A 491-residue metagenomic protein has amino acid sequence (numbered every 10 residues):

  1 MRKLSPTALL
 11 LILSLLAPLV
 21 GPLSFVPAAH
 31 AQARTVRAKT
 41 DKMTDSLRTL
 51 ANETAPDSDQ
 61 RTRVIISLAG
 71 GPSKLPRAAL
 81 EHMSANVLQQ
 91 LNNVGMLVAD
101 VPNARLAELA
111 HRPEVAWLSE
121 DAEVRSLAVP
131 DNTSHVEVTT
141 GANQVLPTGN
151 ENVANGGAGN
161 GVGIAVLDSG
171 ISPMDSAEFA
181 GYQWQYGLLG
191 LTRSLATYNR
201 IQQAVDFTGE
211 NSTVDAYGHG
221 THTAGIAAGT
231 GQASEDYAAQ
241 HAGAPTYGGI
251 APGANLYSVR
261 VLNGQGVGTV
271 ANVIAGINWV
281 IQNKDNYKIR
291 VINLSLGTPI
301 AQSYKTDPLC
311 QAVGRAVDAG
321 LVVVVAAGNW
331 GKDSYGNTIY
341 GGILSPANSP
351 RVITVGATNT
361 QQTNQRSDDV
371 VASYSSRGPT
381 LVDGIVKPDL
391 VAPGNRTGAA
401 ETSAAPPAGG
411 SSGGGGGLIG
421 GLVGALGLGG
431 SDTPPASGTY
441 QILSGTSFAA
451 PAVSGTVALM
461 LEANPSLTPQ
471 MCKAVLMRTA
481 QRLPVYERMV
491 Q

Functional and structural regions predicted by a protein language model:
R2-N155, G163: Autoinhibitory N-terminal propeptides
D45, T49-T54, G243, I289-N293 (+3 more regions): C-terminal subdomain of the subtilisin-like protease fold in secreted/lumenal serine endopeptidases
K74, A154, A158-N160, E210 (+5 more regions): Substrate-binding/access-modulating region of protease and related hydrolase catalytic domains
R105, A238-P245, L309-V313, N337-I343 (+1 more regions): Short beta-alpha junctions and helix-cap segments that line functional grooves
H111-W117, R351-T354, S466, R482: Glycine-centered tight turns that cap/initiate beta-strands
T148-V205, G209-A271, D285-V291, D318-G320 (+6 more regions): Subtilisin-like serine protease catalytic core
F207-S212, N337-I339, D369-S376, P435-I442 (+2 more regions): Short beta-alpha connecting loops at secondary-structure transitions that line or flank enzyme active sites
A450-A463: Short, small-residue alpha-helix embedded
